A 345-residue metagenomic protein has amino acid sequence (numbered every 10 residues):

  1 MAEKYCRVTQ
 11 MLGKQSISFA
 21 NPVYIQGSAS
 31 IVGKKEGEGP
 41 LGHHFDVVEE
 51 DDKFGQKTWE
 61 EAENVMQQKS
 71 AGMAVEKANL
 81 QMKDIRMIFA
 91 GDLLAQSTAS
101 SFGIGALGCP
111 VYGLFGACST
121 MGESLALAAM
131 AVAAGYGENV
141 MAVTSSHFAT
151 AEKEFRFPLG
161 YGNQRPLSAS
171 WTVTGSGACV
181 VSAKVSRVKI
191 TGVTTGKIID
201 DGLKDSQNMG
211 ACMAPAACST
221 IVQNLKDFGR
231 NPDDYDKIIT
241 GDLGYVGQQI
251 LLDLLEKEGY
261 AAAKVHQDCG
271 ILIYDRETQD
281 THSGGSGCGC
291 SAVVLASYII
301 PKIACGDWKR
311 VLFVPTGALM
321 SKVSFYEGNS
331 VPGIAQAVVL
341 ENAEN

Functional and structural regions predicted by a protein language model:
E3-E60, P158-V222, D227-R230, A263-D280 (+2 more regions): Condensing-enzyme catalytic core mediating Claisen C-C bond formation in acyl metabolism
I25, W59-C118, D234-Q249: Conserved beta-ketoacyl condensing-enzyme motif
K34, I199, G247-Q249, L319-S324: Short active-site-adjacent structural elements
E63-N79, L125-L127, C212-D227, V294-I299: Short, well-ordered amphipathic alpha-helical segments that serve as non-catalytic structural scaffolds within diverse
G91-Q96, C118-S119, T144-T150, G196-I198 (+2 more regions): Acidic, glycine-rich active-site loops and adjacent beta-strand->loop/helix elements that engage anionic groups
S101-I104, L243-E258, V323-V331: Short glycine/threonine-rich loop-to-helix capping motif typified by GTGT followed within a few residues by an Asp-Pro
F115-A142, V181, S286-W308: Active-site-proximal alpha-helical scaffold in enzymes
G241-H282: Active-site pocket-lining segment
